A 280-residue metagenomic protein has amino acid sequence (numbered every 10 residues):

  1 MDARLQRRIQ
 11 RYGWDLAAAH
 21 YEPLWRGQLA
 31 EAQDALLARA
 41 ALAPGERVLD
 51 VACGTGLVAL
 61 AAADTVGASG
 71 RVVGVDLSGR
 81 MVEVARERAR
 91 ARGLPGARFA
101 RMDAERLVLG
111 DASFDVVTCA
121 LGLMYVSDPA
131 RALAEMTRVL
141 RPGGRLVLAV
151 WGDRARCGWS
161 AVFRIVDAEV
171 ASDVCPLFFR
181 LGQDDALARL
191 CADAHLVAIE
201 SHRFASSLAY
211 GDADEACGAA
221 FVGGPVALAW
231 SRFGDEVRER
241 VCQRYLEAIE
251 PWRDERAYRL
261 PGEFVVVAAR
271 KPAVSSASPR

Functional and structural regions predicted by a protein language model:
D2-Q10, Q28, T55-L57, F179-R280: Conserved Class I S-adenosyl-L-methionine
A17-R26: Class I SAM-dependent methyltransferase Rossmann-like catalytic core, especially the SAM/SAH-binding loop
G27-E46, A61: Conserved alpha-helix/loop element of class I SAM-dependent methyltransferases that forms part of the SAM/SAH-binding
R47-L107, R131: Class I SAM-dependent methyltransferase SAM/SAH-binding core
E105-V116: A short acidic, Gly/Pro-enriched loop at the edge of an enzyme's catalytic core that lines a small-molecule cofactor
D115-P129, G152: A short SAM/SAH-binding and catalytic strip from SAM-dependent methyltransferases
A130-R131, T137, R141-G211, A227: Conserved catalytic/acceptor-binding region of the Class I
